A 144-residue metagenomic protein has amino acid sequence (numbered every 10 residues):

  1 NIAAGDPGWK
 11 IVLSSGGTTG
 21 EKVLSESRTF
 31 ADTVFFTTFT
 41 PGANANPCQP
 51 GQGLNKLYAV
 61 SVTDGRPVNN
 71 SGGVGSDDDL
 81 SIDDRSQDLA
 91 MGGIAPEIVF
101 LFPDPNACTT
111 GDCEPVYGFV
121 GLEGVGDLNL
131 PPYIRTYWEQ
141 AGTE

Functional and structural regions predicted by a protein language model:
N1-E144: A fold-level detector for beta-propeller and closely related beta-sheet-rich head/sensor domains
